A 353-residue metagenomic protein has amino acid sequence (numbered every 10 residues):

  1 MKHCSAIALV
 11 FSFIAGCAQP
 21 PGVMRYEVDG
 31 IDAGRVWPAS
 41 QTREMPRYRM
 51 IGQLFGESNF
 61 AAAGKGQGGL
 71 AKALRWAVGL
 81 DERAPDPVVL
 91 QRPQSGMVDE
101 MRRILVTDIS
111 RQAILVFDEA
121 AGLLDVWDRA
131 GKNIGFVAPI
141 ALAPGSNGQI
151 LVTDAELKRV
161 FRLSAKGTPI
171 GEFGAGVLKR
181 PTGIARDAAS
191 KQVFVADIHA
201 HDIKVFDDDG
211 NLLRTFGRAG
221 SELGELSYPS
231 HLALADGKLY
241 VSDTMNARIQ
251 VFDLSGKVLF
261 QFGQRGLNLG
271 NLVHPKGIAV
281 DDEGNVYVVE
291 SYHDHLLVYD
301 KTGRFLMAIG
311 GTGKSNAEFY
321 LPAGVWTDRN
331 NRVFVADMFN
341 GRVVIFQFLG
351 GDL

Functional and structural regions predicted by a protein language model:
K2-A8: Sec-dependent signal peptide recognition, specifically the positively charged N-region followed immediately by
I14-G16: C-terminal motif of bacterial Sec signal peptides marking the signal peptidase cleavage site
A18-L353: Eukaryotic scaffold repeat domains enriched in small/polar residues
